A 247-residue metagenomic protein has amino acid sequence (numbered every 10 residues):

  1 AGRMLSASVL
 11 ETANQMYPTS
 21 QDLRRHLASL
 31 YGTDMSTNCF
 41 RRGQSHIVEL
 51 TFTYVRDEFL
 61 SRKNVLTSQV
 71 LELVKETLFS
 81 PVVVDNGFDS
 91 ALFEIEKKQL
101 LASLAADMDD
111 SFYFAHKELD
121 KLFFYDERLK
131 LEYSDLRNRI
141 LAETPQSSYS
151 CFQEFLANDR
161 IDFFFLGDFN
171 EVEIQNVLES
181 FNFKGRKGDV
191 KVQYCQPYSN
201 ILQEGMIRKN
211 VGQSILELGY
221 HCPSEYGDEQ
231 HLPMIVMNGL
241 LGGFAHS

Functional and structural regions predicted by a protein language model:
A1-A7, Q153, R160, K187-S247: His/Glu-based metal-binding/catalytic segments typifying zinc-dependent metallopeptidases
A1-R3, S8, S20-E76, F112-D135 (+3 more regions): M16 family metallopeptidases and their MPP-like homologs
A13-M16, E58-S61, S80-D89: Short, polar/flexible loop-turn hinges at active-site or ligand-entry regions and domain interfaces
R24, S80-L104, V190-Y198: Acidic/histidine-enriched alpha-helical segments
Y31-S36, R139-C151, L202: Short amphipathic beta-strand starts and helix->beta connectors
D57, V84, V172, S224-G227: Short beta-strands and strand-coil junctions in structured, solvent-facing domains, enriched
E72-V84, S180-G188: A common structural junction motif
P145-S180: Non-catalytic, conformational "gating/processing" segments within enzyme and secreted inhibitor domains
